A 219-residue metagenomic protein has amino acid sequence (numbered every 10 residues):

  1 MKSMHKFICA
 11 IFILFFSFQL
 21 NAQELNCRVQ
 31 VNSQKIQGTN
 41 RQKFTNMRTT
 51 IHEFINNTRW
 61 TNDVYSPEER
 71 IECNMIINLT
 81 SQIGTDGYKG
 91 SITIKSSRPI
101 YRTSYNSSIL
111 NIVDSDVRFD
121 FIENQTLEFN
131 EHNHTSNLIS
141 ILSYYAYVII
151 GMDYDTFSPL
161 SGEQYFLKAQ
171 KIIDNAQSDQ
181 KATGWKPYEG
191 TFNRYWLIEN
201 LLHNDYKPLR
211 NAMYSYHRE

Functional and structural regions predicted by a protein language model:
M1-L25: Bacterial Sec-dependent N-terminal signal peptides
A22, N130, I139, S143 (+2 more regions): N-terminal alpha-helical modules
Q23-K89, I100-R102: Start-of-domain marker
H52, R59, P67-R70, T85 (+3 more regions): Surface-exposed peri-terminal alpha-helical interaction modules
R59-E68, D155-Y165: Surface-exposed patches in mature extracellular/periplasmic domains of secreted proteins
Y88-I150: Surface-exposed, polar helix/loop patches in the mature regions of secreted/periplasmic/lumenal proteins that form
N137-M152, S158, G162-K171: Active-site-proximal alpha-helical scaffolds that flank and shape metal-associated catalytic sites
S158-E219: Flexible, glycine-rich surface segments
